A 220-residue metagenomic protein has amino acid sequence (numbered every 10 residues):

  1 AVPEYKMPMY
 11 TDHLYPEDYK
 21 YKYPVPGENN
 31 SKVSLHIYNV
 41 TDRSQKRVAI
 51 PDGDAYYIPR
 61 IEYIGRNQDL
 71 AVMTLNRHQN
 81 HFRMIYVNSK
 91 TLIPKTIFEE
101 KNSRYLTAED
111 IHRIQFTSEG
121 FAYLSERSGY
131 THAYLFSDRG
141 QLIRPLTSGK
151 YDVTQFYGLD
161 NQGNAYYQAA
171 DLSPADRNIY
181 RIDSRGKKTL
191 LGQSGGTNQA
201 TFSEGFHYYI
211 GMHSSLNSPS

Functional and structural regions predicted by a protein language model:
A1-V48: Predominantly five- to eight-bladed beta-propeller fold
V2-P8, K32-S34, Q79-I85, G129-Y134 (+2 more regions): Structural motif
Y15-D18, I182-K187: Short linear interaction motifs
K20-S34, P51-L75, N80-Y86, I93-L124 (+3 more regions): Conserved beta-propeller blade repeats
V33-V40, I85-L92, L135-D138, Y180-S184: Beta-propeller blade signature
D42, R77-H78, T91, R127-G129 (+3 more regions): Short, glycine-/Ser/Thr-/acidic-enriched flexible segments
R43-R47, I93-K95, Q141-I143, G186-L190: Predominantly a core beta-strand signature of beta-propeller blades across repeat-based propeller domains
